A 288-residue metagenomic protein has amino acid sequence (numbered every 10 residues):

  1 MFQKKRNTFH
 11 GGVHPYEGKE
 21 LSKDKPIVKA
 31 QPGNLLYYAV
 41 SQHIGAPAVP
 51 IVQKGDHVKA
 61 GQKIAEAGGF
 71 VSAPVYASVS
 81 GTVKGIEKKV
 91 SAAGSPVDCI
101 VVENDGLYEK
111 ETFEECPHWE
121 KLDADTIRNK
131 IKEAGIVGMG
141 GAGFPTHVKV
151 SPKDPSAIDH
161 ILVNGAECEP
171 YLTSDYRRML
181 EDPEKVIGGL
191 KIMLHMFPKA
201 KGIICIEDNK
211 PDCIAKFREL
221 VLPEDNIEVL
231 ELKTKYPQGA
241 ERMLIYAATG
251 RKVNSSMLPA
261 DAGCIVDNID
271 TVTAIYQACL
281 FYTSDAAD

Functional and structural regions predicted by a protein language model:
M1-I51: N-terminal, Lys/Arg-enriched amphipathic/low-complexity engagement segments that precede the first folded domain
A48-H57, G61: Short histidine-centered loop motifs in beta-beta connectors
V58-S72, E87, V97-N104: Short hydrophobic beta/alpha edge segments that flank linear recognition/processing sites
G81-V83: Conserved hydrophobic positions within beta-strands
G85, V90-F144, P155, P211-D212 (+1 more regions): Acidic low-complexity segments
E120, T126, R177-E224, Y236: Internal alpha/beta scaffold segment
G138, I161-D175: Gly-rich Lys/Arg/Thr-decorated short loops/hinges at beta-loop-alpha junctions or inter-strand turns that position
I203-S284: Hydrophobic alpha-helical positions that pack around
